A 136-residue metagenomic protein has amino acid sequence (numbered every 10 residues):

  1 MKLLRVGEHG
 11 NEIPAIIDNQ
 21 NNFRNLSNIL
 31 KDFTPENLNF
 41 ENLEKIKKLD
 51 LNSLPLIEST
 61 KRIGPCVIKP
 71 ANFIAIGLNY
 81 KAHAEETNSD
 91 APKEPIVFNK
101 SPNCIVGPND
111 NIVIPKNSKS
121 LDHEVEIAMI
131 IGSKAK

Functional and structural regions predicted by a protein language model:
M1-P95: N-terminal non-catalytic cap/leader segment that marks the start of a structured domain
P70-K136: Glycine-enriched loop-and-adjacent helix/strand subsegments that border the catalytic/binding cleft of enzyme cores
